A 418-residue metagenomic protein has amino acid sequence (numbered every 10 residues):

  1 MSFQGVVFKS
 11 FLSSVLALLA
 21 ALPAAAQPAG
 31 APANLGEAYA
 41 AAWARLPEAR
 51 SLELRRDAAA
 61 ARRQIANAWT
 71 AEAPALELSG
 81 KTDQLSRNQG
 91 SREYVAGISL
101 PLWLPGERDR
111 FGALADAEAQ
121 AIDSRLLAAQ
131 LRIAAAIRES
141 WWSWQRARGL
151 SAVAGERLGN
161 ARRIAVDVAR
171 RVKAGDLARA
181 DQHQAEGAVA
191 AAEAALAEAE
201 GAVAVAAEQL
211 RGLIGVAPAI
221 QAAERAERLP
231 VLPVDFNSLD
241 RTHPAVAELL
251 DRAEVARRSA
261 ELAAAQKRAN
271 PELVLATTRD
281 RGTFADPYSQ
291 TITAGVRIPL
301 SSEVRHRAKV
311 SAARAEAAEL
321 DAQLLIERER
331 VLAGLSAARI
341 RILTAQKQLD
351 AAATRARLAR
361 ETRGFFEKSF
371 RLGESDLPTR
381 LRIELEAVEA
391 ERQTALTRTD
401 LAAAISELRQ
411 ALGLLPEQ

Functional and structural regions predicted by a protein language model:
M1-K9: N-terminal secretory signal peptides that target proteins for export/translocation
F3, A129-T242, A247, E254 (+5 more regions): Periplasmic alpha-helical coiled-coil/stalk elements that build and connect Gram-negative outer-membrane
F3, Q27-P28, Q393-Q418: Acidic, low-complexity, intrinsically disordered peripheral segments
S10-P23: Bacterial N-terminal signal peptides
A26-E77, P101-W103, R110, A134-A135 (+5 more regions): Bacterial Sec-pathway N-terminal export signals of envelope proteins
N34, A73-A128, A247-S259, Q266-E327: Small/polar-residue-enriched beta-strand and adjacent coil segments characteristic of outer-membrane beta-barrel
V172-D176, F370-E374, A411: A short glycine-centered flexible hinge/capping loop motif at secondary-structure junctions
